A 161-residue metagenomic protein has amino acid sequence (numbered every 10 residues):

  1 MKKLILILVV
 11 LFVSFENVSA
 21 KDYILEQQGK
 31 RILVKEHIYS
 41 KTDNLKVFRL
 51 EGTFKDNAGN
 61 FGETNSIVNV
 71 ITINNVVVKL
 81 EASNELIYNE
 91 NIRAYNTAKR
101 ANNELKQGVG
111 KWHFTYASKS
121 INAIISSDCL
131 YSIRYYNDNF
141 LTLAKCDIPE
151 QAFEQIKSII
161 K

Functional and structural regions predicted by a protein language model:
L4-S14: Sec-dependent N-terminal signal peptides
A20-K161: Beta-strand-enriched cores of mature, soluble protein domains
